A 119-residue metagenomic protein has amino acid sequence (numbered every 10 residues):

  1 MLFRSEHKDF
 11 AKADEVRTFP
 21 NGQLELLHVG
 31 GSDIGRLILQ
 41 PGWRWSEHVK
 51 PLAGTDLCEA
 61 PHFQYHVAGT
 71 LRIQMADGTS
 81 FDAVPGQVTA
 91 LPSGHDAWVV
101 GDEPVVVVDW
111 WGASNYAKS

Functional and structural regions predicted by a protein language model:
M1-I38, S46-E47: A short, N-terminal "cap"/entry segment at the start of jelly-roll beta-barrel domains of the cupin/DSBH fold
A11, P41-W43, G112-S119: Glyoxalase I/VOC metalloenzyme domain signal
H28, W43-C58: Catalytic core of non-heme Fe(II) oxygenases with the double-stranded beta-helix
G35, T79-F81, V106: Short beta-strand segments
L39, T55-I73: Short, conserved beta-strand element in jelly-roll/cupin
R44-W45, G69-Q74, A97: Short beta-strand segments in beta-sandwich/barrel cores
M75-G94: Short acidic-glycine-tyrosine-enriched beta hairpin
P92-A117: Ligand-binding loop in jelly-roll beta-barrel domains
